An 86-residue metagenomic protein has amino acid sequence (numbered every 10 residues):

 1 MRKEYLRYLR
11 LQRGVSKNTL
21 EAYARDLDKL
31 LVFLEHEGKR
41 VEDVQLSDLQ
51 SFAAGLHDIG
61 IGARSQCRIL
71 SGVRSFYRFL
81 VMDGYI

Functional and structural regions predicted by a protein language model:
K3-N18, A24, D28-I86: N-terminal core-binding DNA-recognition domain of tyrosine recombinases/integrases
